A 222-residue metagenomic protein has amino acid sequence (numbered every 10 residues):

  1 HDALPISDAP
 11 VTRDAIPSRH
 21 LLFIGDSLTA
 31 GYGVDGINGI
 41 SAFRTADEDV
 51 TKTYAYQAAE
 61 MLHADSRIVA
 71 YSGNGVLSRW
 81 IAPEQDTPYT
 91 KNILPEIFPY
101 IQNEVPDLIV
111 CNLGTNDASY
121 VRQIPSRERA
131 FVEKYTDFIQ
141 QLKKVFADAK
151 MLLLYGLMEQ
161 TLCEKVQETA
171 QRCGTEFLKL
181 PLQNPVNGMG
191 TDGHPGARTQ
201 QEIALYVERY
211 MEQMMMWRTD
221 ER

Functional and structural regions predicted by a protein language model:
D2-L4: Short, small-residue-biased leader/transition segments that mark boundaries at the very start of proteins
R13-D47: Short glycine-rich His-centered loop
H20-I24, T29, S66-A70, D107-N112 (+2 more regions): Structural recognition of the beta-strand scaffold that forms the well-ordered cores of secreted hydrolase catalytic
T29, H63, G114, Q140-A147 (+3 more regions): Sec-exported extracytoplasmic/periplasmic mature domains
V34, G39-P125, L157-C163, H194: Conserved SGNH/GDSL esterase-like catalytic core that processes O-acyl groups on lipids and polysaccharides
K52, Y56, E60, R129 (+6 more regions): Solvent-exposed, polar/charged alpha-helical surfaces in well-ordered, non-transmembrane soluble domains, broadly
V110-D117, I139-R172: Active-site segments of SGNH/GDSL-like serine hydrolases that catalyze O-acetyl group transfer/hydrolysis on lipids
S119, G156-R222: Catalytic His-Asp segment of secreted/periplasmic serine-dependent ester chemistry enzymes
